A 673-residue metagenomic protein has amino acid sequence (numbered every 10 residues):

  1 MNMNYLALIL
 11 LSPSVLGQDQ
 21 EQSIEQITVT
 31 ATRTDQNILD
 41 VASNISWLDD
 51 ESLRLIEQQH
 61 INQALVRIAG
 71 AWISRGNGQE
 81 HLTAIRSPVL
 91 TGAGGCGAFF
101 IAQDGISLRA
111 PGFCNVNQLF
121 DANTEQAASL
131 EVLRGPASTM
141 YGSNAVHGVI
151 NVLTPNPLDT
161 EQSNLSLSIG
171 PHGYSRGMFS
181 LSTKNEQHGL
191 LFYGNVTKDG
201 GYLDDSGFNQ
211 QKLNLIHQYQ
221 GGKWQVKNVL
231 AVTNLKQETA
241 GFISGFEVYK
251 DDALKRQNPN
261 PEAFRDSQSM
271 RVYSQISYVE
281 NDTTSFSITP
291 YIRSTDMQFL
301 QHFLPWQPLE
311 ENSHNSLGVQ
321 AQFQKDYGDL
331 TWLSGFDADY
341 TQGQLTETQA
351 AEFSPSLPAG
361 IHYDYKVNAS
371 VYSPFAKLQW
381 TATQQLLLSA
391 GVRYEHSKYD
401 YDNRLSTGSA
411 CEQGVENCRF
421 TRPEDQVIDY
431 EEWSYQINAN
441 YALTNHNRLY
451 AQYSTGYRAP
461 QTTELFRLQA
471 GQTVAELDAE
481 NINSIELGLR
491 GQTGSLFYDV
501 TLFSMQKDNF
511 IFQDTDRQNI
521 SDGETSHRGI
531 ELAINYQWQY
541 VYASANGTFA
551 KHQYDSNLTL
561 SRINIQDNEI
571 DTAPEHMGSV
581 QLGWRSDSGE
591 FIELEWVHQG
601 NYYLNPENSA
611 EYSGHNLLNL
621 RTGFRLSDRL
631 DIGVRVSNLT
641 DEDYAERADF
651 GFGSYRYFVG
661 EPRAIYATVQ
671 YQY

Functional and structural regions predicted by a protein language model:
I24-I56, Q79-L82: N-terminal periplasmic "start-of-domain" segments of outer-membrane beta-barrel proteins
I27, F503, Q539, H598-N605 (+2 more regions): C-terminal beta-signal and adjacent terminal beta-strands/loops of Gram-negative outer-membrane beta-barrel proteins
I61-A64, L82-R86, A98-A102, N117-N123 (+3 more regions): N-terminal periplasmic accessory domains that precede and gate Gram-negative outer-membrane beta-barrel machines
I106-R134, E476: Short acidic/polar hinge/loop motifs at secondary-structure boundaries that mediate gating or recognition
Q162-N164, I169-K198, L203-A240, E262-S285 (+3 more regions): Transmembrane beta-barrel wall of Gram-negative outer-membrane proteins
Q220, Q225-T233, R265-E412, N440-A442 (+3 more regions): Face-selective signature of the C-terminal outer-membrane beta-barrel domain
S285-Q301, N440-A442, R448-S454, R458 (+3 more regions): Membrane-embedded beta-barrel scaffold of Gram-negative outer-membrane proteins
T381-L388, H396-S397, S495-K507, I520-E607 (+2 more regions): Gram-negative outer-membrane beta-barrel transporters
